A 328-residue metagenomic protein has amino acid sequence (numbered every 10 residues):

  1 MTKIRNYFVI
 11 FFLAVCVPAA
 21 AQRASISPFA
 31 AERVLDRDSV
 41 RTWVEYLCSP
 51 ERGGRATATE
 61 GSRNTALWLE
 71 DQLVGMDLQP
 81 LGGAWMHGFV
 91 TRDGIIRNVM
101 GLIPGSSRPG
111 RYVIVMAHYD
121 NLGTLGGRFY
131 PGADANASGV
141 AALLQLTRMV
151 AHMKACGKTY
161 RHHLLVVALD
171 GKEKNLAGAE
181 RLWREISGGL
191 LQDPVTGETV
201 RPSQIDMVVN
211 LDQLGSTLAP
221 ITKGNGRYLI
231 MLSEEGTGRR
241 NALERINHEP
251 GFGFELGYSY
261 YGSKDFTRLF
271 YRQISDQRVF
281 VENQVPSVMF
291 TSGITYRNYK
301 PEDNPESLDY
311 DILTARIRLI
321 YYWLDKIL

Functional and structural regions predicted by a protein language model:
M1-A24: Bacterial Sec-dependent N-terminal signal peptides
R23-N64, M76, P80-L81, S292 (+1 more regions): N-terminal capping segment at the start of a domain
I26-V34, P50-E60, H87-V90, L125-N136 (+4 more regions): Second-shell loop/turn segments in exported
L47, L73, F89-G126: Acidic/His- and Gly-rich active-site-bordering loop/insert found across diverse amide/peptide-bond hydrolases
G54-P104: A non-catalytic alpha/beta surface segment that caps or lines the substrate-entry region of metallo-dependent hydrolase
G101, V115-L176, I320: Alpha-helical metal-binding/catalytic segments enriched in His/Glu/Asp
L169-S275, V281, S287: Metal-dependent peptidase/peptidase-like ectodomains
T291-L328: His/Asp/Glu-rich mid-to-C-terminal helical/loop segments that flank catalytic regions of hydrolases
